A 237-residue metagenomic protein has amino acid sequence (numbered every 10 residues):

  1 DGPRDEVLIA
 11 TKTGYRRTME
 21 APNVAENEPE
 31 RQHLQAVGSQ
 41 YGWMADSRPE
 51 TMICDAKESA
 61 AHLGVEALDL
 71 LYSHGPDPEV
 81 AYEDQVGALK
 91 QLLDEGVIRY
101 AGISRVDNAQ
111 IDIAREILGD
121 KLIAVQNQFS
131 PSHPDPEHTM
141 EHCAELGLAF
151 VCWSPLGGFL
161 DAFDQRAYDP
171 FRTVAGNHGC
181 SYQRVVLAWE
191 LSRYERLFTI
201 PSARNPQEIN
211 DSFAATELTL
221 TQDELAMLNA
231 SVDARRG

Functional and structural regions predicted by a protein language model:
D1-K12, R17-M19, E66, G237: N-terminal binding-site loop/beta-alpha segment at the start of enzyme catalytic domains that lines or forms
R4-D5, V65-E66, I98, G119-D120: Active-site acidic short loop of glycosyltransferases
R17-P22, Y82: Short acidic/His/Gly/Ser-rich catalytic and metal-binding motifs that mark active-site loops of diverse hydrolases
E20-D46: Charged, glycine/proline-rich intrinsically disordered loops and linkers
V37-I53, H74, E79: Active-site mouth loops of central-metabolism enzymes
S47-L63, A109-D112, D135: Short, acidic/polar
A60-A81: Active-site groove signature of glycoside hydrolases
P76-G237: Beta/alpha (TIM)-barrel catalytic core signal, keyed to glycine-rich beta->alpha loops juxtaposed to Asp/Glu that bind
